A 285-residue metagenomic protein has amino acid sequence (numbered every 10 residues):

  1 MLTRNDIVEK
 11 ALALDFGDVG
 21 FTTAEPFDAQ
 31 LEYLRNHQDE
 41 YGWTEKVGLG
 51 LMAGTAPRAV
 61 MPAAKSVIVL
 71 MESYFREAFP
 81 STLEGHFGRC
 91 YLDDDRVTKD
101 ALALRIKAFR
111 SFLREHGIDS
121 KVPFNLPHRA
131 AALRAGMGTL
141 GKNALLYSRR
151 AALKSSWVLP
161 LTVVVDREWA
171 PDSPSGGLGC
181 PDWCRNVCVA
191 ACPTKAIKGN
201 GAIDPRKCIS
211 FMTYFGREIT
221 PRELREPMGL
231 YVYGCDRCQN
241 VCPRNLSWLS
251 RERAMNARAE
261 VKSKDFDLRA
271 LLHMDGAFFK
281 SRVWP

Functional and structural regions predicted by a protein language model:
M1-D182, N186, T220, G229-L230: Auxiliary alpha/beta "docking" domains used to position bulky ligands
A13, R185-R217, M228-R258: Iron-sulfur cluster-binding cysteine motifs and their immediate structural context in ferredoxin-like electron-transfer
A24-F27, T98, D204, I219-R225 (+2 more regions): General structural signal for secondary-structure boundaries
V47-G48, L224-P285: Alpha-helical scaffold domains
P62-R76, Y147-S155, C192-R206, A257-D267: Phosphate-binding glycine-rich loops and adjacent basic patches that engage nucleotide phosphates, nucleic-acid
